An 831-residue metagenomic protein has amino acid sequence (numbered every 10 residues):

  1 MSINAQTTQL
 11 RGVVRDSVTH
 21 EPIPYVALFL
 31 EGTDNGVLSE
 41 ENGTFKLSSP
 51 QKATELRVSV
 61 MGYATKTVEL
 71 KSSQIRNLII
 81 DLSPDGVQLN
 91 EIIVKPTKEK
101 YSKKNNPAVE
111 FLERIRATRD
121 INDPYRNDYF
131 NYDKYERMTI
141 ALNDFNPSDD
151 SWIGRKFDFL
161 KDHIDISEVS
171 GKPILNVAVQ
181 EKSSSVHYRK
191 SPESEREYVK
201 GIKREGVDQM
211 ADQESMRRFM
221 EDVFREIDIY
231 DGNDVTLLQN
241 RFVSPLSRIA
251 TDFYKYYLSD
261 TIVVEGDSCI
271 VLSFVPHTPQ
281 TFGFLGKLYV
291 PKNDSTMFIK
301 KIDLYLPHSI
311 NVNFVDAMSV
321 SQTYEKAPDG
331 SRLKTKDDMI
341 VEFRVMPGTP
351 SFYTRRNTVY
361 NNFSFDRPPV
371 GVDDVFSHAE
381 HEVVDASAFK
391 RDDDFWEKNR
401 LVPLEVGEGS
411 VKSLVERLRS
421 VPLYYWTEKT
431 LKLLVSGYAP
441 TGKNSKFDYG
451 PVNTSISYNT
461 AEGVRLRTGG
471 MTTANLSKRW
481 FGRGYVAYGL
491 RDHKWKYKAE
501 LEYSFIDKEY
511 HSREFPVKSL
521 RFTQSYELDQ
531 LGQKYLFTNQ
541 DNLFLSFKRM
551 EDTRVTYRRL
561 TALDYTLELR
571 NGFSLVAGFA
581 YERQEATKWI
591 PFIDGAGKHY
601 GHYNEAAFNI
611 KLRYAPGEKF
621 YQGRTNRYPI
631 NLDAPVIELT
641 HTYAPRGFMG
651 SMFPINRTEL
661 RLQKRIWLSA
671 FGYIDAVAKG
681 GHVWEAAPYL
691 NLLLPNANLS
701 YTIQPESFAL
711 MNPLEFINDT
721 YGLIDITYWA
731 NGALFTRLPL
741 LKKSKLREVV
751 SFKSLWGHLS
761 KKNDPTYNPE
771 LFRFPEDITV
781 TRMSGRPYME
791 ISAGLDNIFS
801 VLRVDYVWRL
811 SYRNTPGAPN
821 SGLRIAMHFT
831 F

Functional and structural regions predicted by a protein language model:
T8-L10, S17-G32: Short, ordered, surface-exposed loop/turn motifs in non-cytosolic proteins
L10-D16, G43-F45, I80: A short, amphipathic beta-strand motif
H20-P24, K46-A53: Short Pro-Gly-centered beta-turn/loop motif in secreted/extracellular proteins
L30-G32, R57-V68: A short, solvent-exposed loop/turn motif at the edges and junctions of modular extracellular/periplasmic domains
D34-T44: Short, acidic Ser/Thr/Gly-rich low-complexity loop/linker segments typical of extracellular and cell-surface proteins
L78-Q88, I92-P96: Conserved "repeat-terminator" motif of extracellular CCP/Sushi domains
G86, T97-C269, V275-G283, M346-S457 (+6 more regions): Structured extracytoplasmic
N240-F242, F376-F831: Exposed, low-structure sequence patches enriched in small/polar residues
